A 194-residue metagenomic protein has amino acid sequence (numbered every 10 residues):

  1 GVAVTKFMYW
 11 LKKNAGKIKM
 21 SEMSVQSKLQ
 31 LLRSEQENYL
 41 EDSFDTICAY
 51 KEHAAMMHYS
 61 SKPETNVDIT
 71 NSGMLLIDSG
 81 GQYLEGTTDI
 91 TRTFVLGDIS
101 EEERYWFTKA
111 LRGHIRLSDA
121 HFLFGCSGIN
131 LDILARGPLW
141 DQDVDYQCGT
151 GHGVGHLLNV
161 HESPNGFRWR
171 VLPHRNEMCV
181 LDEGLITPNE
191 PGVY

Functional and structural regions predicted by a protein language model:
G1-Y194: Active-site neighborhoods and metal-handling regions in enzymes and metal-associated proteins
